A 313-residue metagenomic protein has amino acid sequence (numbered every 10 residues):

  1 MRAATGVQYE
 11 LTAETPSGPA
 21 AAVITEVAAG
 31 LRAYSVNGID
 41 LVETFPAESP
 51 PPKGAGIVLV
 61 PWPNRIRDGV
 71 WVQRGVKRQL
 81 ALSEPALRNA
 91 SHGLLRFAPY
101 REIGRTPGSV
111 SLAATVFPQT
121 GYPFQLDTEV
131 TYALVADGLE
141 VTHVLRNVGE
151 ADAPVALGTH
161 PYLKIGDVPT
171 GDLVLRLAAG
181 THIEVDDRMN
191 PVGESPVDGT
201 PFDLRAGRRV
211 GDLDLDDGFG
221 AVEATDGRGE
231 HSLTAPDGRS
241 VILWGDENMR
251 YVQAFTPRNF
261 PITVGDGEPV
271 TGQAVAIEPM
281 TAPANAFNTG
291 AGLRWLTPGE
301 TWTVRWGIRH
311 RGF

Functional and structural regions predicted by a protein language model:
M1-A3, A81-A136: Extended, loop-rich substrate-binding clefts of extracytoplasmic carbohydrate-active enzymes
M1-P16: Short, Gly/Pro- and small/polar-rich lid/capping loops
A13, A21-A22, V116-D167: Acidic, contiguous internal or C-terminal segments within carbohydrate-active enzymes that form a structured patch used
A21-K77, L82-E84: Acidic-aromatic substrate-binding/catalytic surfaces of carbohydrate-active enzymes
W71-Q79, H143, W295-G312: Short Pro-Gly-centered flexible turn/kink motifs
V72-V76, E102-V110, A133-G138, D167-V168 (+2 more regions): A short, structured loop/turn motif at beta-sheet edges
N89-I103, V174, L213-T289: Acidic/His-leaning functional-site neighborhoods
Y162-N248: Active-site/ligand-binding surface loops and adjacent short beta/alpha elements that line catalytic pockets across
